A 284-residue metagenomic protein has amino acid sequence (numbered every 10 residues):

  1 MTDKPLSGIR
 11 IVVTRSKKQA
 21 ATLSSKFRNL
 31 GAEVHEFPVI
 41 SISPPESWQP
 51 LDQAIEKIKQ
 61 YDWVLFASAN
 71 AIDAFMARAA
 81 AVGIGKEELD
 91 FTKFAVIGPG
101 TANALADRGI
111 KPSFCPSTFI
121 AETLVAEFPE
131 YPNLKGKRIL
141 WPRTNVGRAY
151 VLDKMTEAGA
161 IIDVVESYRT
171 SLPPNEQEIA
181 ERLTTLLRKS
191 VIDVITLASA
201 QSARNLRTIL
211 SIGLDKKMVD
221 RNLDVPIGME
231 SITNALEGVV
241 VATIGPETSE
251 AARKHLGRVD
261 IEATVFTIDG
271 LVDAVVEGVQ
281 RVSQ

Functional and structural regions predicted by a protein language model:
M1-Q284: Signature of uroporphyrinogen-III synthase
